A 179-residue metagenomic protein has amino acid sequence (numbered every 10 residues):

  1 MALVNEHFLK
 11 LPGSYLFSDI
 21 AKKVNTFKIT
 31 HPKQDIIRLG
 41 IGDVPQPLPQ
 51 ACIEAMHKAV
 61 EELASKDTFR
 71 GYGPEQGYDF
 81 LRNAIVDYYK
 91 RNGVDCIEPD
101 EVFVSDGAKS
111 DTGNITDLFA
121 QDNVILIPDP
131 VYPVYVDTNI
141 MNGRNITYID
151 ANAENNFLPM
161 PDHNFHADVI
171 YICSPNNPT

Functional and structural regions predicted by a protein language model:
L3, K10-D106: N-terminal small-domain helix-loop-helix segment of the aminotransferase-like
L3-H7, S174-N177: Short glycine/proline- and acidic residue-enriched helix-loop micro-motifs that form flexible lids or anion-recognition
D67-T179: Conserved core of the PLP fold type I
